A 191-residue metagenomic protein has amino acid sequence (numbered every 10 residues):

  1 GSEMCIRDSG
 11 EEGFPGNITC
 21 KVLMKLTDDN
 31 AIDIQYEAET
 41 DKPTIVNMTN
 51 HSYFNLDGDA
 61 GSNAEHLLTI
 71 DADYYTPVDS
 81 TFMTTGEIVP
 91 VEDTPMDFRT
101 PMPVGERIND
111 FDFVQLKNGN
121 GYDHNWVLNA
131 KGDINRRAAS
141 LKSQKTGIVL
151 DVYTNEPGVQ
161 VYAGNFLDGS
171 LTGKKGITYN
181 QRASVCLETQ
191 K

Functional and structural regions predicted by a protein language model:
G1-I6: Short, small-residue-biased leader/transition segments that mark boundaries at the very start of proteins
R7-A60: Acidic, contiguous internal or C-terminal segments within carbohydrate-active enzymes that form a structured patch used
E12-G16, K42-M48, T81, I88-P90 (+2 more regions): A short, polar/proline- and glycine-enriched secondary-structure boundary/capping micro-motif
G16-I18, T40, M48, S62 (+5 more regions): Residues that act as N-cap/strand-start positions at coil-to-secondary-structure junctions
C20-V22, I34, H66, H124 (+2 more regions): Hydrophobic residues positioned within well-ordered beta-strands of beta-sheet architectures
K25-L26, N47, T69, K142 (+1 more regions): Well-ordered beta-strand positions
L56, A60-D123: A conserved active-site cap/scaffold subdomain adjacent to cofactor or substrate pockets
F98-K191: Active-site pocket scaffolds in enzymes
